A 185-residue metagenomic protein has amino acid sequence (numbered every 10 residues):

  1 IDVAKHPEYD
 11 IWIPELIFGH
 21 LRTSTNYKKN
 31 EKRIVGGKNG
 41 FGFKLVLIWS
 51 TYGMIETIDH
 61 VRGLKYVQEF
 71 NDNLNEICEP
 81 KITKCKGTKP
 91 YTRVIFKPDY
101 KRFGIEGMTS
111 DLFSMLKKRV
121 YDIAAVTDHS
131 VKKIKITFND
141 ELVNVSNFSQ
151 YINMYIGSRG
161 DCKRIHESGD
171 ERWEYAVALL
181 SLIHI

Functional and structural regions predicted by a protein language model:
I1-E106: GHKL (Bergerat-fold) ATPase N-terminal catalytic module, capturing the glycine-rich phosphate-binding loop and acidic
P7-D10, F70-N73, D111, S146-I156: Short secondary-structure boundary/capping segments
E31-G40, L112-R119, I123: Phosphate-interacting basic helix/loop segments used at nucleotide- and nucleic-acid interfaces
G42, I183-I185: Contiguous hydrophobic segments
C78-E79, S114, K118-A125, H129-I183: GHKL/Histidine-kinase-like ATPase module
Y100, G104-D111, N139-L142: Generic amphipathic alpha-helical segments used as scaffolds and interaction surfaces in large, multi-domain proteins
